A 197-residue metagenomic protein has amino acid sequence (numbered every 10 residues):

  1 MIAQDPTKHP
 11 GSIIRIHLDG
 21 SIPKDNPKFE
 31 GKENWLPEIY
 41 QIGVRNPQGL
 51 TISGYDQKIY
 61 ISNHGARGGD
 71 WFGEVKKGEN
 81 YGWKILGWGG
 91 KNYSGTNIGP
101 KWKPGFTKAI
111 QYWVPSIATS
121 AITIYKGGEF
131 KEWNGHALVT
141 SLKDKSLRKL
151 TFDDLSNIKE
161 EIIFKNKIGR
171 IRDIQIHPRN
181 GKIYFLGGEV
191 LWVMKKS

Functional and structural regions predicted by a protein language model:
M1-I158: Beta-propeller domain segments
V44, S156-P178: Conserved blade-ending motifs and adjacent loop-strand segments that build the rim/top face of beta-propeller domains
Y125, L150-D154, R170, H177 (+1 more regions): Hydrophobic alpha-helical segments
D173-S197: Blade-level signature of beta-propeller repeat domains, shared across WD40, Kelch, NHL, RCC1 and BNR/Asp-box propellers
